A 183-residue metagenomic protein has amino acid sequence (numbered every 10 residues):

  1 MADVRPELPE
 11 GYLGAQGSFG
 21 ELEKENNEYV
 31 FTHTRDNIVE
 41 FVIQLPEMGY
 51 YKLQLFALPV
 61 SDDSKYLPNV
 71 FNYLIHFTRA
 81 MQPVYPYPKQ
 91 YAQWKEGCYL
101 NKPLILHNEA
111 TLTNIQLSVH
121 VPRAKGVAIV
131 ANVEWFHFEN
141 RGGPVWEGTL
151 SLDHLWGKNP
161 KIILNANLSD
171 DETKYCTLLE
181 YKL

Functional and structural regions predicted by a protein language model:
M1-L183: Alpha-helical and coiled-coil interaction segments, frequently adjacent to or embedded within charge-biased
